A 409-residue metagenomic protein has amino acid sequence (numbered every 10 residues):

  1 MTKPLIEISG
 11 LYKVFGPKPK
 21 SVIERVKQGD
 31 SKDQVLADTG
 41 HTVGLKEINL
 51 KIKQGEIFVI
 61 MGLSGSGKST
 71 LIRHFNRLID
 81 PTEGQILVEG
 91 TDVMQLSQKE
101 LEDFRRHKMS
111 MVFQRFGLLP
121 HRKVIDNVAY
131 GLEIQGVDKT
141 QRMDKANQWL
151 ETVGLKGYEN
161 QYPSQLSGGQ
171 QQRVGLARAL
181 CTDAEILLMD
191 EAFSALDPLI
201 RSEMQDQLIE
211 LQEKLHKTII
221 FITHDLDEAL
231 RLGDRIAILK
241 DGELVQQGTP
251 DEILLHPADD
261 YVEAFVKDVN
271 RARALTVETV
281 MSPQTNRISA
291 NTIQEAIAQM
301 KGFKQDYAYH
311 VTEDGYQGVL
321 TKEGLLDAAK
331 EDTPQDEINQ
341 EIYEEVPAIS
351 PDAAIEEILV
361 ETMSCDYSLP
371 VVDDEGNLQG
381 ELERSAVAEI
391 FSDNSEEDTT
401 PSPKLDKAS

Functional and structural regions predicted by a protein language model:
E24-Q34, E89-D92, E133, T140-G157: Conserved ABC ATPase "signature" region
R122-A129: Short coil-to-helix segment of the ABC ATPase nucleotide-binding domain corresponding to the Q-loop/switch region
Y162-L166, Q170: Conserved ABC ATPase signature
C181-E185: A short, proline-enriched helix->beta-strand linker immediately N-terminal to the Walker B motif in ABC-type P-loop
Q247-G248, H256, V319, E381: ABC ATPase "signature
N286-E313, L326-A329, E344-E375, G380-S409: The conserved cystathionine-beta-synthase
